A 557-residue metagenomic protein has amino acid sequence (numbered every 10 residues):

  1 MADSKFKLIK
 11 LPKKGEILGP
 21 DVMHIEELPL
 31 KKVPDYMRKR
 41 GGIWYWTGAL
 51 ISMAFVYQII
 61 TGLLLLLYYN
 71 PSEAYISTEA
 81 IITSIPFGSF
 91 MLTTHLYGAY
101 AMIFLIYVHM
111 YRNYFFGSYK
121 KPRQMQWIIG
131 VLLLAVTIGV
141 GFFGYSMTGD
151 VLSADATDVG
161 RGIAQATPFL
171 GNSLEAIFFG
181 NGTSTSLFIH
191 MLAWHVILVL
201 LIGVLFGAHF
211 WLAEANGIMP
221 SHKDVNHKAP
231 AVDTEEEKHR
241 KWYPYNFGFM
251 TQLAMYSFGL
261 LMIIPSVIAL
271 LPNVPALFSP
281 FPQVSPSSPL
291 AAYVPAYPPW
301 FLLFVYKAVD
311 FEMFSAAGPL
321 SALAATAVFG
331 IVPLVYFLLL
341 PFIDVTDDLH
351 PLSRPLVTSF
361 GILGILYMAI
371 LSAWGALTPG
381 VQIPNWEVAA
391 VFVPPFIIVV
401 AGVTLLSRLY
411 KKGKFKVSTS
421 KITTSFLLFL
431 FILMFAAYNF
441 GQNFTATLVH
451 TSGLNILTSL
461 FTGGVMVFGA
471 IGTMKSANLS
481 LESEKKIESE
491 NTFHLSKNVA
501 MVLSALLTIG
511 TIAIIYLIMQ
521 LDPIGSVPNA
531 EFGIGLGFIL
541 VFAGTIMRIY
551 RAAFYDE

Functional and structural regions predicted by a protein language model:
M1-K307, A325-E557: Membrane-embedded alpha-helical bundles that constitute the cytochrome b-like, heme-associated redox core of multi-pass
F311-T326: Membrane-interface amphipathic/re-entrant loop segments adjacent to transmembrane helices in multi-pass membrane
